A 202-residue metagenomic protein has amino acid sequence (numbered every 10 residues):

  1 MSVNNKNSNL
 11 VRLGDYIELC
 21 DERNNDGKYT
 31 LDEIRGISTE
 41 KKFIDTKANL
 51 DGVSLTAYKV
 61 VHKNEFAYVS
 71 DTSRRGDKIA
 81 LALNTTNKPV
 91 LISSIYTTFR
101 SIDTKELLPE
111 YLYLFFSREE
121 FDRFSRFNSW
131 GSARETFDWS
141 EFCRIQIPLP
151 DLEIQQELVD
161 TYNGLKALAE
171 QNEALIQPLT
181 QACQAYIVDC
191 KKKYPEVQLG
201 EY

Functional and structural regions predicted by a protein language model:
M1-N24, R144-Y202: Non-catalytic DNA-recognition/assembly elements of restriction-modification systems
V11-F66, E201-Y202: Sequence-specific dsDNA recognition surfaces
K63, A67-E119: A short beta-sheet element
A82-L83, N128-G131: Short amphipathic beta-strand starts and helix->beta connectors
P89-I95, W130-Q156: A short glycine-rich beta-alpha junction/loop motif
F121-F124: Periplasmic-binding protein-like
R126-F127, L165: Short alpha-helical transmembrane interface motifs in multi-pass membrane proteins
